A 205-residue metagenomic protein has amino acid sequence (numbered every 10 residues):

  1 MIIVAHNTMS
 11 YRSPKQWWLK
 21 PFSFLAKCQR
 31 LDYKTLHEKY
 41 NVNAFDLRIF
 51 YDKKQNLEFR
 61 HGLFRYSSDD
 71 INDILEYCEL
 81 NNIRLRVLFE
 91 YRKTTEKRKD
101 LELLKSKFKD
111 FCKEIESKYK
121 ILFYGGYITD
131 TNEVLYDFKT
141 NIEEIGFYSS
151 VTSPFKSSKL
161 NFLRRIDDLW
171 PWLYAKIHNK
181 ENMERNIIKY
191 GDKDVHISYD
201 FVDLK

Functional and structural regions predicted by a protein language model:
M1-N43, Y51-L80, R84, K93-E96 (+3 more regions): Long, acidic (Asp/Glu-rich), low-complexity accessory segments flanking structured domains
R48: Conserved, mostly hydrophobic/aromatic
L88-E90: Short beta-strand-to-loop element that shapes/binds the nucleotide-sugar donor at the catalytic cleft/hinge
R98-I121: A surface/extracellular/periplasmic glyco- and lipid-processing/surface-interacting theme
